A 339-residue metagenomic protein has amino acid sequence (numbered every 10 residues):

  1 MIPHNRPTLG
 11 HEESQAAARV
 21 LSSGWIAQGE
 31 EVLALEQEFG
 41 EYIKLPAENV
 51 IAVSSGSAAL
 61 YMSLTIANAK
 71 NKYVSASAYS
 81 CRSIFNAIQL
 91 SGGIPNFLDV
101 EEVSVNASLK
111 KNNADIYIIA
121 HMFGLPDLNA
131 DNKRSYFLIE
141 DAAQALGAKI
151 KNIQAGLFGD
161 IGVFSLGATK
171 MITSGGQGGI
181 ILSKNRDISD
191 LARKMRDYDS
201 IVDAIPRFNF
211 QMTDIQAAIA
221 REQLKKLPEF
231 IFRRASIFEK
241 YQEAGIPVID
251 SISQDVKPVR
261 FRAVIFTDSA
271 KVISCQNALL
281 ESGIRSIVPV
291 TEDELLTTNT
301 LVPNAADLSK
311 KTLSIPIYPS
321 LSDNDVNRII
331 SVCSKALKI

Functional and structural regions predicted by a protein language model:
M1-I26, P316: N-terminal "arm"/small-domain region of PLP-dependent enzymes with the aminotransferase-like
W25-V74, I84-S91, F97: Phosphate-binding glycine-rich loop
V32-Q37, Y42-I51, G56, I118-A120 (+2 more regions): PLP-dependent aminotransferase class I/II
S75, N96, L138-I139, V163 (+3 more regions): Structural detector of well-ordered beta-strand residues that form the stable sheet scaffold of enzyme domains
N86-I88, Q154, M171, I215: Hydrophobic/aromatic ligand-binding patch that stacks against planar heteroaromatic rings of cofactors or nucleotides
G92-S104, I287-P289: Short beta-strand->loop structural element characteristic of the AMP-binding/adenylate-forming
E101-S174, I180-L182: Active-site phosphate-binding strand-loop segment of PLP-dependent enzymes
